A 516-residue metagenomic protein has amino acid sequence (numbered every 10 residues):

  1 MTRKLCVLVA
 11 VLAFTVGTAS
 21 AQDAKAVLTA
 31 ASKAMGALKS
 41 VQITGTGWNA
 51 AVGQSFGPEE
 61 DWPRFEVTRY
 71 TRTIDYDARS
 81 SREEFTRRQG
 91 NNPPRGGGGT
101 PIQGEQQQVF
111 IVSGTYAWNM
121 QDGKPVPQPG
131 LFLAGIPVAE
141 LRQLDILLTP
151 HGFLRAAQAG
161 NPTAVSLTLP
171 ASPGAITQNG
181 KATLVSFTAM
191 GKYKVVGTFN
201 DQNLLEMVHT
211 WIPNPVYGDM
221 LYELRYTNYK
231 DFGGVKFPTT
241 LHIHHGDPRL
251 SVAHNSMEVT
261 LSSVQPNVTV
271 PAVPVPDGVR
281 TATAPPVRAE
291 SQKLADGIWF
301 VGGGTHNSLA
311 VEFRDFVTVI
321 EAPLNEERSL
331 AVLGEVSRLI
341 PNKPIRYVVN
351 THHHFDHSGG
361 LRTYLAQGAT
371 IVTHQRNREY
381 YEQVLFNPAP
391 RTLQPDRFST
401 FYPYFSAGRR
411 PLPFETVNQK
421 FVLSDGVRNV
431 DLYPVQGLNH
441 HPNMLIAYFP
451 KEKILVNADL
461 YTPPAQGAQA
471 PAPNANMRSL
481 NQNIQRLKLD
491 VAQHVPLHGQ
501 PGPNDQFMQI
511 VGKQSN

Functional and structural regions predicted by a protein language model:
C6-G17: Bacterial N-terminal signal peptides
A21, I43, T177-V275, L445-P450 (+3 more regions): Gly/Pro-enriched, hydrophobic low-complexity segments that function as extracytoplasmic propeptides/linkers
Q22-V27, K33, G98-Q106, I111-V195 (+5 more regions): Flexible, processing/modification-adjacent segments and terminal tails in exported/periplasmic/extracellular proteins
A26, K33-V126, G160-A171, E326: N-terminal mature ectodomain segment of secretory-pathway/periplasmic proteins
A253-R314: Zn-dependent metallo-beta-lactamase
Q292-V336, M444-P463: Conserved beta-strand hairpin/beta-sheet module of binuclear metal-dependent hydrolase folds, prominently
E327-V372, R486-D490: Active-site metal-binding motif and surrounding structural segment of the metallo-beta-lactamase
N481-N516: Divalent-metal (often Zn2+) His-rich catalytic cores of metallo-beta-lactamase-fold enzymes
